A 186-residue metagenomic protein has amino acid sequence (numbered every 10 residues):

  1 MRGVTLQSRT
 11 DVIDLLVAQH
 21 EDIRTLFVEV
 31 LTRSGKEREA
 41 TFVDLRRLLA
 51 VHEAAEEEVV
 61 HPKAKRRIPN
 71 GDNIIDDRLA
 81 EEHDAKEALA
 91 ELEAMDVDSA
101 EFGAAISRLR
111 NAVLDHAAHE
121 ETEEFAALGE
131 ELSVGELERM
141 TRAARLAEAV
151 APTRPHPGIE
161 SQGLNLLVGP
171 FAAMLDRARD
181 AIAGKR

Functional and structural regions predicted by a protein language model:
M1-R186: Small-residue-biased structural context
